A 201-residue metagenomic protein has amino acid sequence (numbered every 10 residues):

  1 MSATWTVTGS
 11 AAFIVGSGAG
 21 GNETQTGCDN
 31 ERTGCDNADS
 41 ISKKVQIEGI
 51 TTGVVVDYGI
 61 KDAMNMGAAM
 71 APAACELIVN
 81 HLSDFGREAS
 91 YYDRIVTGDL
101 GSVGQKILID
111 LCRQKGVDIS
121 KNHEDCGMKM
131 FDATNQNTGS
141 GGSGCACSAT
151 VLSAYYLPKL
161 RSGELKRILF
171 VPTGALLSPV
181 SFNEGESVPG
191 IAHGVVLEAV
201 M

Functional and structural regions predicted by a protein language model:
M1-V79, D84, K121-M128, R167-T173 (+1 more regions): Condensing-enzyme catalytic core mediating Claisen C-C bond formation in acyl metabolism
S40-S42, G67-A71, L82, D93-M201: Claisen-condensing/thiolase-fold acyl-transfer catalytic domains that form or cleave C-C bonds in fatty acid
